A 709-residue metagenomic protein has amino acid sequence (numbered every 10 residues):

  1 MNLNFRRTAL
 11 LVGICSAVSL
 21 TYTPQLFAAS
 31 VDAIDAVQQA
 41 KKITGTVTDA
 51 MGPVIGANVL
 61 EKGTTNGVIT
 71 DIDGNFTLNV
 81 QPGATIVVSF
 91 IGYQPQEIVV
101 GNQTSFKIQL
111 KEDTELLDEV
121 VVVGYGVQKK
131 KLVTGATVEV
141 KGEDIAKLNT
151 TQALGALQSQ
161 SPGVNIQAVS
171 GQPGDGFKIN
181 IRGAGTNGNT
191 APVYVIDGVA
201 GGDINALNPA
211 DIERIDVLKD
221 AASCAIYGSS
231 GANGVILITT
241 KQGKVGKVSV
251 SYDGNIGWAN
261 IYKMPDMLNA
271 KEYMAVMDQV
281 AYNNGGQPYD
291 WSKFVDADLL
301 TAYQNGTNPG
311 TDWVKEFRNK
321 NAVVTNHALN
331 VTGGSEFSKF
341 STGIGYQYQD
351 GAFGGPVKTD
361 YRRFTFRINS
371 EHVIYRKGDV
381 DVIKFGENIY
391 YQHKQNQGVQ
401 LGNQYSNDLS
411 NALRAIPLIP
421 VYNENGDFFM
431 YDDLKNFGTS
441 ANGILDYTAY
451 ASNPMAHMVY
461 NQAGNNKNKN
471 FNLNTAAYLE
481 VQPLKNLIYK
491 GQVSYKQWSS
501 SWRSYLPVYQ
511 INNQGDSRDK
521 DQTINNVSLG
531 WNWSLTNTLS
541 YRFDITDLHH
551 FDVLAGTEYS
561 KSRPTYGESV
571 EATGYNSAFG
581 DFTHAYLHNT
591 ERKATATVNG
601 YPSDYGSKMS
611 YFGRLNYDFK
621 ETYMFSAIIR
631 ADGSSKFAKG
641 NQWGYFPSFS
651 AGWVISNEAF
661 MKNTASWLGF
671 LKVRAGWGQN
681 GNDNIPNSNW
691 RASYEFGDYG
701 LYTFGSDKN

Functional and structural regions predicted by a protein language model:
M1-I368, V373-F385, N474: Short, small/polar-rich motifs associated with maturation and membrane association, primarily at protein termini
G63, I344-Y348, Y495, Y617-F619 (+1 more regions): Short, small-residue-rich loop/turn micro-motifs
K141-D144, I389-Q392, T557, A631-K636: Conserved short loop/turn motifs at secondary-structure junctions
I212, F366-S370, G491, L535 (+5 more regions): Extended, hydrophobic alpha-helical segments in both membrane/secreted and soluble proteins
T240, Y252, L329-S335, I368-H372 (+6 more regions): Residues on the lipid-exposed face of transmembrane beta-strands in outer-membrane beta-barrel proteins
V245-G310, G354-Y361, N369-N472, K490-M609 (+1 more regions): Surface-exposed loop/interface segments of Gram-negative outer-membrane beta-barrel transport/assembly proteins
G254, Y346-Q347, F625-F637, W677: Transmembrane beta-strand segments that form the barrel wall of outer-membrane beta-barrel proteins
G640, F646, S706-N709: Outer-membrane beta-barrel domain signature, especially the mid-to-C-terminal portions of large Gram-negative OMP
